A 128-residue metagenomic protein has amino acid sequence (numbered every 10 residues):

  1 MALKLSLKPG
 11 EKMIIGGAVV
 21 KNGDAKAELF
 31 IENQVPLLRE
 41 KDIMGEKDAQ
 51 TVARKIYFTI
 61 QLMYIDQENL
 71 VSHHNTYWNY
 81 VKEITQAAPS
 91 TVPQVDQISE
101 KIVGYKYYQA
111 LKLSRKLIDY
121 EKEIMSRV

Functional and structural regions predicted by a protein language model:
M1-V128: Terminal leader/tail segments of proteins
